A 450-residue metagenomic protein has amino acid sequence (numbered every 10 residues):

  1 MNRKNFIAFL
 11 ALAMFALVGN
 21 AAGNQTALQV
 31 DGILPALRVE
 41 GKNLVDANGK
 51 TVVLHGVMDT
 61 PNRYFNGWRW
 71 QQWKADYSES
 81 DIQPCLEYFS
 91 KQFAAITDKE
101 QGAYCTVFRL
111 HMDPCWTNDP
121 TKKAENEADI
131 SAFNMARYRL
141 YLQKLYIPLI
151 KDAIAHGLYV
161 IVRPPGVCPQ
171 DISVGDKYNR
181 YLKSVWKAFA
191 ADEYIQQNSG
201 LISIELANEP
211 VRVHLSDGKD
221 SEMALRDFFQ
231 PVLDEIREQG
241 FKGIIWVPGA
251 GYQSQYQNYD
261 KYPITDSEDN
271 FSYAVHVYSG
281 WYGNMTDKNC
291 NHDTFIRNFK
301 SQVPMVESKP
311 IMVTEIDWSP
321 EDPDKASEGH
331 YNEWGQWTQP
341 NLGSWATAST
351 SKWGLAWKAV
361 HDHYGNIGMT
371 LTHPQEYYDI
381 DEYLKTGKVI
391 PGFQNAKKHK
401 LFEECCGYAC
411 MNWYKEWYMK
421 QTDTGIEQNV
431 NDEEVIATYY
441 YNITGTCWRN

Functional and structural regions predicted by a protein language model:
M1-N5: Positively charged n-region of N-terminal signal peptides that target proteins for export
A8-A16: Bacterial N-terminal signal peptides
V18-N20: Sec/Tat signal peptide C-region and signal peptidase I cleavage site
A22-R109, T121-A132, T446-C447: N-terminal carbohydrate-binding accessory modules
A36-L37, P61, F65-W68, W73-K74 (+8 more regions): Extracellular glycoside hydrolase catalytic/binding regions
Y77-V107, W116-S203, A224-E235: An active-site-proximal structural segment forming one wall of the substrate-binding cleft that immediately precedes
L110-D113, P164-V167, I316, P374: Active-site loop/turn elements of alpha/beta-hydrolase fold enzymes, especially the short glycine-/histidine-rich
